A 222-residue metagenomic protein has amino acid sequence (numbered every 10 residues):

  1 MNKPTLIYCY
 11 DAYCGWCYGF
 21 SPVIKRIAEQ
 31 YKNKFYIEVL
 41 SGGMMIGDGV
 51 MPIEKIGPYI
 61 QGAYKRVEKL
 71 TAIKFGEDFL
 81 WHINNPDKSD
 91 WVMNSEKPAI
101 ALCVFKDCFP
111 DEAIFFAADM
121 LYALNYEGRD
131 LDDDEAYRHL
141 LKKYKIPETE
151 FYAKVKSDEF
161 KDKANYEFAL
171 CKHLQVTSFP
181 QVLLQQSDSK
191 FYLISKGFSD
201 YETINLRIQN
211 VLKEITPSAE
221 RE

Functional and structural regions predicted by a protein language model:
M1, E96, V176-T177: A generic fold-level signal
N2-G15, F20-I24, I37-S41: Short active-site neighborhood of thiol/selenol oxidoreductases, capturing the structured segment around
N2-L6, R66-E68, P86-D87, F115 (+2 more regions): Generic detector of short, locally flexible boundary/turn motifs and exposed helical patches
D11-C14, V50, E54, K88 (+4 more regions): Charge-dense, low-complexity intrinsically disordered segments
Y13, F20-E29, D119-E222: C-terminal cap of thioredoxin/glutaredoxin-like
S21-L124: Structural alpha/beta surface segment adjacent to cysteine/selenocysteine redox centers across thiol/disulfide enzymes
